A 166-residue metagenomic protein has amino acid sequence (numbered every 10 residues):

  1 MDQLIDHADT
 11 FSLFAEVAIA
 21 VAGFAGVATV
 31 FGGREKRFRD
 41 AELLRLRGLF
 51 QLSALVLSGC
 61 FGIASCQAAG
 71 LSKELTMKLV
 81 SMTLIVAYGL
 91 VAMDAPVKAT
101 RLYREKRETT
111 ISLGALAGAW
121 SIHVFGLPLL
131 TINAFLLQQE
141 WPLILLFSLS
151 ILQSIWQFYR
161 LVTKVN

Functional and structural regions predicted by a protein language model:
D2-A22: Hydrophobic transmembrane alpha-helical segments in integral membrane proteins
A15-E35: N-terminal signal-anchor/start-transfer transmembrane helix
A18-A22, Q51-G59, K78-P96: Generic alpha-helical transmembrane segments
T29-G32, L57-S72, D94-R101: Membrane-helix exit/interface motif
R39-S53: Loop-to-helix transition at the N-terminal end of transmembrane alpha-helices
L57-S65, W120-L136: Hydrophobic alpha-helical transmembrane segments in multi-pass integral membrane proteins
T83-I85, W141-W156: Small-residue-rich transmembrane alpha-helices that serve as helix-helix interface/gating elements in multipass
V86-L90, T110-T131: Hydrophobic alpha-helical membrane segments
